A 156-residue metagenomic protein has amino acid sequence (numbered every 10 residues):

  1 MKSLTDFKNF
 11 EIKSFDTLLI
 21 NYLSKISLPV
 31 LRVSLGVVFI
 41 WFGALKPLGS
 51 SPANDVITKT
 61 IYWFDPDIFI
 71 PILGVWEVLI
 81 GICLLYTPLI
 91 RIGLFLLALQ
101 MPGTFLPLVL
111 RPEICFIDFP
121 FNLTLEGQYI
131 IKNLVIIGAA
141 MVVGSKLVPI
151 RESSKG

Functional and structural regions predicted by a protein language model:
M1-G156: Membrane-interface extramembranous regions
